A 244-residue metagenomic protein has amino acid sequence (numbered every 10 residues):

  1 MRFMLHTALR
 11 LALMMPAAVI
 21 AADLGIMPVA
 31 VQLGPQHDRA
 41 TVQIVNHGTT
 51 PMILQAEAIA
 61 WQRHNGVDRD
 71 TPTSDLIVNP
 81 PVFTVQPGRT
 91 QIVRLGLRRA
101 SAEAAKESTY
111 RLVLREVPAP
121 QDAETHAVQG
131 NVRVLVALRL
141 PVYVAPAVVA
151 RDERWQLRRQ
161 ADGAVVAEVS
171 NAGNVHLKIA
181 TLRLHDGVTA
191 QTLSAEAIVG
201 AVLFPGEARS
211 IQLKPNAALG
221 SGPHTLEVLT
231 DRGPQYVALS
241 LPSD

Functional and structural regions predicted by a protein language model:
M1-A12: Bacterial N-terminal signal peptides that target proteins for export
A12-A21: Hydrophobic h-region of N-terminal signal peptides that target proteins for export in Gram-negative bacteria
A21-H47, R151-V166, G200: Beta-sheet-dominated interaction scaffolds and their linkers
A40-N46, L95, Y110-R115, A164-N171 (+1 more regions): Buried hydrophobic-core signal for structured, non-transmembrane domains
G48-D70, A172-A190, T230-R232: Short acidic, flexible loop segments centered on an aromatic residue
D68-A100, Q191-L219: Intrinsically disordered, low-complexity Pro/Gly/Ser/Thr-rich segments with frequent PxxP/GP/PP motifs and embedded
R98-V144, V149, A218-D244: Terminal connector regions
V148-D186: A mid-sequence, solvent-exposed acidic-amphipathic segment
